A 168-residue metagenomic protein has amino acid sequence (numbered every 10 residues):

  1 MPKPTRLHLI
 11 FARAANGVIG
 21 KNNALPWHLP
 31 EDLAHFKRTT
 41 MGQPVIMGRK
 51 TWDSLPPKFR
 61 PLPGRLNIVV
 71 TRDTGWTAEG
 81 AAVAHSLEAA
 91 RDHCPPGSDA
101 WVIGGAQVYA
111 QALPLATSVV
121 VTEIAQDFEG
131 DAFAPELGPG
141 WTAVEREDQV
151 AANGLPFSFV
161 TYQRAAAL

Functional and structural regions predicted by a protein language model:
P2-R6, I10-P44, R49-L168: Flexible, gly/pro- and Lys/Arg-enriched active-site loops
